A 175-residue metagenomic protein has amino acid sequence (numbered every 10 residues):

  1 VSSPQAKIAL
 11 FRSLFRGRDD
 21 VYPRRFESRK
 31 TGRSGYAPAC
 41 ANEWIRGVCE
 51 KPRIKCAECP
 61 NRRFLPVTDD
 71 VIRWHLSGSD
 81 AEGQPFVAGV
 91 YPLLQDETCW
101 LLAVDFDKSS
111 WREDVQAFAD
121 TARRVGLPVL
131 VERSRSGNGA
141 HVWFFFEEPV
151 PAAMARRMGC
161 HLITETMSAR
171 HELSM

Functional and structural regions predicted by a protein language model:
P4-N138, F145-H161: Signature for HUH/AEP ssDNA processing cores
G139-H141, S168: Low-complexity, flexible helical/coil segments
I163-M175: Flexible helix-coil linker/hinge segments at domain or subdomain boundaries
